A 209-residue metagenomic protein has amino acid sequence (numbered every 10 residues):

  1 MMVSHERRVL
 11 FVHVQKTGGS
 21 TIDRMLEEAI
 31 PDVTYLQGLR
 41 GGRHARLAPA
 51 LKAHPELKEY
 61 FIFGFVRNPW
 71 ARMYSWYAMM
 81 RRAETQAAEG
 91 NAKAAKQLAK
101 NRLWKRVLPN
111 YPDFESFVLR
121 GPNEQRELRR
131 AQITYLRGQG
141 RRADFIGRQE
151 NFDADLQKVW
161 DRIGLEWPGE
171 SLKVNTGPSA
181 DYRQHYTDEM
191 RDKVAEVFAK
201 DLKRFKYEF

Functional and structural regions predicted by a protein language model:
M1-F209: Membrane-interface amphipathic segments in extracytoplasmic regions
